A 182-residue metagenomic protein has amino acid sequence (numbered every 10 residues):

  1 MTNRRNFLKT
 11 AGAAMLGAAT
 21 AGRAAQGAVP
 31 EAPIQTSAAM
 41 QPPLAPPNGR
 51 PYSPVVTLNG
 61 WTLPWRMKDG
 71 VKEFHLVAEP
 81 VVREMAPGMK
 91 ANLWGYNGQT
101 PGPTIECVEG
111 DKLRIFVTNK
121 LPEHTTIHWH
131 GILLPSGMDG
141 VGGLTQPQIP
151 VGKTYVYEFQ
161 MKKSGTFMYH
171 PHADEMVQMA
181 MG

Functional and structural regions predicted by a protein language model:
M1-M15: N-terminal secretory signal peptides and thylakoid transit peptides that target proteins across membranes
T2-R5, P47, G110: Intrinsic-disorder/low-complexity regions
M15, T62-L63, G102-P103: Generic recognition of flexible, low-complexity loop/linker segments
M15-L16, E175: Residue-level detector of secondary-structure transition/capping positions
G17-A21: Hydrophobic h-region of N-terminal signal peptides that target proteins for export in Gram-negative bacteria
G22-G70: C-terminal segment of N-terminal export signals and the immediately downstream linker at the start of the mature
E73-G182: Histidine- and aromatic-enriched segments that form or immediately flank copper-ligand environments
